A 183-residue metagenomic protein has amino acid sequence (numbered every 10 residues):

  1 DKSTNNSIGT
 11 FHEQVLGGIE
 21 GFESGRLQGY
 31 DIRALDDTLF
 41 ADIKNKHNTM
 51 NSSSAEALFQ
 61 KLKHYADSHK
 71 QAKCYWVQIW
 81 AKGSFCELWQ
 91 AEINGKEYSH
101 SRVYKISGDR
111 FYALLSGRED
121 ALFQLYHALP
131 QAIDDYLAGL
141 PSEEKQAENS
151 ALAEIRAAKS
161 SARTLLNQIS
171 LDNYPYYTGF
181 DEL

Functional and structural regions predicted by a protein language model:
D1-Q28, N45-L183: Nucleic-acid endonuclease domains
I32-M50: Conserved catalytic cores of phosphodiester-cleaving nucleases, focusing on short active-site segments
